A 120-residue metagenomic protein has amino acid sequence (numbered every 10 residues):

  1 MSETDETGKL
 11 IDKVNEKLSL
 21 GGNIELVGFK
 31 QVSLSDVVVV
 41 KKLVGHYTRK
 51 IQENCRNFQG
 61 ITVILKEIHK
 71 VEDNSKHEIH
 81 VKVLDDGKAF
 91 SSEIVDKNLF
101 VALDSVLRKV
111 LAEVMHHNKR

Functional and structural regions predicted by a protein language model:
S2-E78, K82-R120: Polyanion-binding surfaces on beta-sheet-dominated domains and ring/shell assemblies
